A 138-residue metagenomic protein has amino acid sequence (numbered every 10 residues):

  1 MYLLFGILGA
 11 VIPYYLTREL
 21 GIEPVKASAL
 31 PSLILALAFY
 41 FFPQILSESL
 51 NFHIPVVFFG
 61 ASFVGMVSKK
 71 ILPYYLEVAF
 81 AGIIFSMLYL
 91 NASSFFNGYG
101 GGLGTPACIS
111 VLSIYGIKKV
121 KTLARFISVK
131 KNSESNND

Functional and structural regions predicted by a protein language model:
M1-G6, E23-L30, L37-Y40, S47-D138: C-terminal transmembrane helix-loop-helix hairpin of multi-pass membrane proteins
L4-E19: N-terminal signal-anchor/start-transfer transmembrane helix
